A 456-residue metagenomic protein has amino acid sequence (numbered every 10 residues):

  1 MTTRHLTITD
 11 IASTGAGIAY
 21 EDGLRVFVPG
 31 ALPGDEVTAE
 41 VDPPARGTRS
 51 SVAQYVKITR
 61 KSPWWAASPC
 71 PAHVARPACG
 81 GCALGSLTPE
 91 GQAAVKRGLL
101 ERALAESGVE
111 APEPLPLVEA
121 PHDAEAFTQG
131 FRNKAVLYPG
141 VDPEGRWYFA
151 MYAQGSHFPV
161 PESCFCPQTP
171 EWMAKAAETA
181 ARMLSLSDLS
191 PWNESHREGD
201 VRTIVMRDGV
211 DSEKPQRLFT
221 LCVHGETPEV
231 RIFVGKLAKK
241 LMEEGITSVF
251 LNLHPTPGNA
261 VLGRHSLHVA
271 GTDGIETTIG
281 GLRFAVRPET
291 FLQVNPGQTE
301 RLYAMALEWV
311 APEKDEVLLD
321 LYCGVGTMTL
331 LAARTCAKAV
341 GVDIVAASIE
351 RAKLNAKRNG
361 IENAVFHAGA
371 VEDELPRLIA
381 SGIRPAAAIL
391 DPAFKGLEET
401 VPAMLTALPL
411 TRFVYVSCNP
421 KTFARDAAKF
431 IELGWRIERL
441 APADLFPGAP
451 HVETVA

Functional and structural regions predicted by a protein language model:
M1-A75, S156, L319, D373: Terminal RNA-binding accessory module
T3-H5, S13, P228-V455: Rossmann-like S-adenosyl-L-methionine
A19, G34, C82, I204 (+3 more regions): Residue-level signal for inorganic ion chemistry
A31, E40-A45, Y138-D142, R207-D211: Short beta-strand micro-motifs enriched in acidic
V56-P71, R76-N193, T227: Extended interfacial segments that mediate partner engagement and assembly in macromolecular machines
F127-N133, E213-P215, P450-V452: A short, glycine/Asx- and small/polar-enriched loop/turn that sits immediately N-terminal to a beta-strand
E198-S212: Short edge beta-strands and adjacent turn/loop segments
M206, E213-G225, R283-R287, A387: Short, aliphatic-rich beta-strand segments
